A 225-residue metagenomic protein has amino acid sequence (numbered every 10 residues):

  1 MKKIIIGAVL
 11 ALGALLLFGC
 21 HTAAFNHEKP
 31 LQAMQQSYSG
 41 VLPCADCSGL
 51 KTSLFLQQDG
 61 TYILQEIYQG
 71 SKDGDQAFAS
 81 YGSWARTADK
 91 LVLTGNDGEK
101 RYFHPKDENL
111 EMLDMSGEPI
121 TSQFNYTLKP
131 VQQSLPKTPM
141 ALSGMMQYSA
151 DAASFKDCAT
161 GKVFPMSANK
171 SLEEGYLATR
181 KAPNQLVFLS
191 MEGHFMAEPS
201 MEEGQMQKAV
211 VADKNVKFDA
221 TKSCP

Functional and structural regions predicted by a protein language model:
M1-I4: Positively charged n-region of N-terminal signal peptides that target proteins for export
G7-G13: Sec-dependent N-terminal signal peptides
C20-A79, L93-S149, K156-P165, N184-L186 (+3 more regions): Lipid interaction determinants
K162-K181: Beta-strand/loop nucleic-acid-binding surfaces
